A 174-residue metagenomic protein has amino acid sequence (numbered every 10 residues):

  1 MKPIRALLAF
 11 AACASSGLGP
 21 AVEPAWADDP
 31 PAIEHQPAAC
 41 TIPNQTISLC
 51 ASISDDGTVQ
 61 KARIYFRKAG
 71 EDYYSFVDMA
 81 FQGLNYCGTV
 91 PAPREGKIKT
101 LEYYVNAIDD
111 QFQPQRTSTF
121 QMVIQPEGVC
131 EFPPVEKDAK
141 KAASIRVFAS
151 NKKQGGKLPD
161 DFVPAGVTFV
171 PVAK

Functional and structural regions predicted by a protein language model:
M1-A11: Bacterial N-terminal signal peptides that target proteins for export
A12-A14, D161: N-terminal start and proteolytic maturation junction detector
A14-P24: C-terminal segment of classical bacterial N-terminal signal peptides
E23-K174: Glycan-association/targeting regions that enable binding to alpha-glucans and other polysaccharides
